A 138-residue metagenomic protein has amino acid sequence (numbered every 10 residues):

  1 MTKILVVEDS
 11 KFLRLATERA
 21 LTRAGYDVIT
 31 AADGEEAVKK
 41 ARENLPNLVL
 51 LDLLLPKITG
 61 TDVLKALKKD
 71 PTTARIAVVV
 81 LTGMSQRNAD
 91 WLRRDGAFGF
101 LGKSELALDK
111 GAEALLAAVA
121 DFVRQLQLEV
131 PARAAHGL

Functional and structural regions predicted by a protein language model:
E8: Conserved acidic carboxylate
K11-I29: Two-component/phosphorelay signaling modules centered on CheY-like receiver
D33-E36, T59-K65: Acidic catalytic/metal-coordinating carboxylates
N44-L50, L55: Active-site beta3 strand of CheY-like receiver
P56, A74: The feature encodes the CheY-like receiver
T61-D62, M84-A120: Alpha4 helix (beta4-alpha4-beta5 surface) of REC/receiver domains from two-component response regulators
V79-L81: Hydrophobic/aromatic residues positioned on beta-strands within the core alpha/beta folds
L108, A112, A120-L138: CheY-like receiver
